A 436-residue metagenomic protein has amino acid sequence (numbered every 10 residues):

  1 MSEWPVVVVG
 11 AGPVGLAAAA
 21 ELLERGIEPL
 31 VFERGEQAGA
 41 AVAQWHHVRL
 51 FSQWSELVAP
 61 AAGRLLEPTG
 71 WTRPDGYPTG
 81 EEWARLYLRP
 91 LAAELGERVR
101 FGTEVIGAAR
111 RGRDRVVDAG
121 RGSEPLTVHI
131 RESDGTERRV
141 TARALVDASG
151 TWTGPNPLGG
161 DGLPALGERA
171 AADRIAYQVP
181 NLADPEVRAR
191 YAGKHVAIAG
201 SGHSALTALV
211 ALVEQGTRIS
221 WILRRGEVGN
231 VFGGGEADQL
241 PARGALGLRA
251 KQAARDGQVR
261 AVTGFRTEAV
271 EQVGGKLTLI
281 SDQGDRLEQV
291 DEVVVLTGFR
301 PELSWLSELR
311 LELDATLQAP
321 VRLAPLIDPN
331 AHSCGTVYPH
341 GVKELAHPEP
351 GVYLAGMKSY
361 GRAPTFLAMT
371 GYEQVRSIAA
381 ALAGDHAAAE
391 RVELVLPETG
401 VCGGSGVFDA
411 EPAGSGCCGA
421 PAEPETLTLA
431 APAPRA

Functional and structural regions predicted by a protein language model:
W4-V31, S201-Q215: N-terminal Rossmann-like FAD-binding beta1-loop-alpha1 element of flavoenzymes
V14, Q37, W152, S204 (+1 more regions): Conserved Rossmann-like nucleotide-cofactor binding loop
G35-L86, Q178, W221-P241, P350: Glycine-rich active-site loop/strand segments that organize a redox cofactor
T72-A144, A148-G154, E268-L279, Q289-E292: Feature captures the FAD/FMN-dependent oxidoreductase FAD-binding
G80, D147-Q215, I219, L317-L326 (+1 more regions): Glycine-rich dinucleotide-binding loop and its adjacent helix/turn
G107, P125, E214-A315, A380 (+1 more regions): A Rossmann-like FAD-binding core segment of flavoenzymes
H195-V231, R243-A245, P339-A363, M369-L382: Active-site substrate-recognition segment that forms the wall of the catalytic cavity or substrate channel
R300, A315-A436: C-terminal, flexible cofactor-proximal segment of oxidoreductases
